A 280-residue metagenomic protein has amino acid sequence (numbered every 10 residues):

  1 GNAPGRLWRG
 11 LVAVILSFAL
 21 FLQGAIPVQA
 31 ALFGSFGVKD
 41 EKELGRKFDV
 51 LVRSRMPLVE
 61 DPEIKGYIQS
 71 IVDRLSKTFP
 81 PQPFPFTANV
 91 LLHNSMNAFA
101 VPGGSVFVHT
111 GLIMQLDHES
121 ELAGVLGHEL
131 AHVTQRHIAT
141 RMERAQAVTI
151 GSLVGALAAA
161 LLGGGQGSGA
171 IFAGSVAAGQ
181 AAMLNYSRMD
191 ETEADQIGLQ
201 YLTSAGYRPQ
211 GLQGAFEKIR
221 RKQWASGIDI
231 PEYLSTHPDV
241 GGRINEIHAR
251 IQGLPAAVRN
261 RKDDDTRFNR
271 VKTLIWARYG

Functional and structural regions predicted by a protein language model:
P4-F99, Q180, K222-A225, G280: Hydrophobic or amphipathic, alpha-helical segments that drive membrane association/targeting
L32-G34, R46, L58-E60, G66 (+2 more regions): Extracytoplasmic and endomembrane cell-envelope/extracellular-matrix remodeling and assembly machinery
I64-K65, F84, M142-A147, G167-I171 (+1 more regions): Acidic/histidine metal-binding catalytic segments
L75, H132-V133, Y201: Short alpha-helical functional segments enriched in proximate histidine and acidic residues
F107-G124, M189: Short pre-active-site segment immediately N-terminal to the catalytic Zn-binding motif
V108, G124-H132, R136, A194: Active-site recognition of the HExxH zinc-binding catalytic motif
S120, L130-A147: Catalytic Zn2+-binding segment of zinc metalloproteases
A147-G165, A170-A182: Membrane-active amphipathic alpha-helices enriched in small hydrophobic residues
